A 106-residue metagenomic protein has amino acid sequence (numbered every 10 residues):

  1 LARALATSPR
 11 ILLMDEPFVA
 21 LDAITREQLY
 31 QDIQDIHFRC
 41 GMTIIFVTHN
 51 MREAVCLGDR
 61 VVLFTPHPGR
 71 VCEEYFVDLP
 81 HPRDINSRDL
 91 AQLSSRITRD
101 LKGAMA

Functional and structural regions predicted by a protein language model:
L1: Hydrophobic anchor residue at the start of the ABC signature
T7: Conserved signature/switch motifs of ABC ATPase nucleotide-binding domains
L12-D15: Catalytic Walker B motif of ABC-type/P-loop ATPase nucleotide-binding domains
D22: ABC-family nucleotide-binding domains
R26-C40: Helical segment within the ABC ATPase nucleotide-binding domain
G41-V47: Conserved H-loop
C56-L63: Conserved catalytic segment of ABC-fold P-loop ATPases
P66-R96: Conserved beta-strand-loop-alpha-helix hinge in the C-terminal portion of ABC ATPase nucleotide-binding domains
